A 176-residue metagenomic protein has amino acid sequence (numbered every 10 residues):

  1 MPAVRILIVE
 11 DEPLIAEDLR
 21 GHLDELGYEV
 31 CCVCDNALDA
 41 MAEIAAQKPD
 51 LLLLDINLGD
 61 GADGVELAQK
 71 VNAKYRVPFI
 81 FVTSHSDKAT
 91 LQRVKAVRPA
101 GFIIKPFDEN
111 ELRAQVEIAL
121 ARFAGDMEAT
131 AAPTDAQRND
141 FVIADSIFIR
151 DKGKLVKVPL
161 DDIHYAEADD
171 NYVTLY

Functional and structural regions predicted by a protein language model:
M1-L7: Non-catalytic signal-transmission and effector/linker regions of two-component phosphorelay proteins
E10: Conserved acidic carboxylate
L14: Conserved Rossmann-like nucleotide-cofactor binding loop
E17, G21-E25, L38-P133: CheY-like receiver
L26-C31: A generic structural motif
D126-Y176: Conserved binding/recognition cores within well-folded domains
